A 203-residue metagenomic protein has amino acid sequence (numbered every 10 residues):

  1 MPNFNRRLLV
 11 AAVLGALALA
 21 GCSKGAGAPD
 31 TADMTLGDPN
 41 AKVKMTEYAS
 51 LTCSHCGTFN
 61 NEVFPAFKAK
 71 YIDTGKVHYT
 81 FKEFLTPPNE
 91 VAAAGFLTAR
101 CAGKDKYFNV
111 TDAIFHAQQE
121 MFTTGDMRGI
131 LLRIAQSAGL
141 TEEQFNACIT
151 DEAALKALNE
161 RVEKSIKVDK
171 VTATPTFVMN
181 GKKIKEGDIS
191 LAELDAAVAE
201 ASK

Functional and structural regions predicted by a protein language model:
P2-F4, L8-P87, N159-V162, I166-K167 (+1 more regions): Extracytoplasmic thiol/disulfide redox context detector
P2-N5, S50, F64, R133-K203: C-terminal cap of thioredoxin/glutaredoxin-like
P29-T31, H116, M179: Residue-level signal for pocket-adjacent positions within structured domains
A32-M34, G57, A113, A147 (+1 more regions): Flexible, active-site-adjacent loop/turn segments at secondary-structure boundaries
K42-V43, D105, T172: Structural motif
Y48-A49, K82-L85, I114-F115, N180 (+1 more regions): Active-site-proximal beta-strand/loop segments in catalytic clefts of secreted hydrolases
L51-S54, F115-Q118, A147: A short, structure-level motif marking secondary-structure boundaries and short turns
G57-Q136: Structural alpha/beta surface segment adjacent to cysteine/selenocysteine redox centers across thiol/disulfide enzymes
